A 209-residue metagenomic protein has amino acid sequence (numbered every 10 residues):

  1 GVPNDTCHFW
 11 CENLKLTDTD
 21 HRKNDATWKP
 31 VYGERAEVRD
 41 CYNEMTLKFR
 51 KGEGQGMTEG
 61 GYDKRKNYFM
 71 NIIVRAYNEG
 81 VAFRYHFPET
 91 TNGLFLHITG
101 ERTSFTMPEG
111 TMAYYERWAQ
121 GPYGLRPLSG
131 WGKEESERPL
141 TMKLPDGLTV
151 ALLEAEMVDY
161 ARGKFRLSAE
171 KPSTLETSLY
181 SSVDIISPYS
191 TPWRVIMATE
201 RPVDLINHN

Functional and structural regions predicted by a protein language model:
G1-N209: N-terminal accessory beta-strand-rich subdomains and adjacent acidic, glycine-rich linkers that precede catalytic cores
